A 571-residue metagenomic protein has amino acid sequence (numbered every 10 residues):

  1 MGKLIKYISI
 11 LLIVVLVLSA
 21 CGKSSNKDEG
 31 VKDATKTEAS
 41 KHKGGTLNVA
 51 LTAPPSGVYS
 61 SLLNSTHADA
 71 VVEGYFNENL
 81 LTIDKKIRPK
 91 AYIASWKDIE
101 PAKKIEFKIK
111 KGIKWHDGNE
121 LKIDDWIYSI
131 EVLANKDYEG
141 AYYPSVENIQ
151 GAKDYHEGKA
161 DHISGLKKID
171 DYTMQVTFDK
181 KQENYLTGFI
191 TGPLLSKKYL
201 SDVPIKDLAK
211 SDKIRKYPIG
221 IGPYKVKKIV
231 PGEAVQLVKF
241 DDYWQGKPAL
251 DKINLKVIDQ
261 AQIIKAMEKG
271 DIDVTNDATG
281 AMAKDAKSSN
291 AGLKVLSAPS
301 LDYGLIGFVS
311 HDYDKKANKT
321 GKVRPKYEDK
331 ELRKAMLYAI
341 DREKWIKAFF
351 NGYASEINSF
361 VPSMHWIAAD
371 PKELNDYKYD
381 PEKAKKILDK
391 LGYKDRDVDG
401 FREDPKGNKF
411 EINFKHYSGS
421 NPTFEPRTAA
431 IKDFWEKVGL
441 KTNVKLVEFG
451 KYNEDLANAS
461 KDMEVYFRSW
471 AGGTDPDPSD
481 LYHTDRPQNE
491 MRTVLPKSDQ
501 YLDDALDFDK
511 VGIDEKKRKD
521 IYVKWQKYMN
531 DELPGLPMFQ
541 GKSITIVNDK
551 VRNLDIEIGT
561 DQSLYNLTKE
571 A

Functional and structural regions predicted by a protein language model:
E38, K334, I346, K441-Y452 (+2 more regions): Extracytoplasmic/peripheral linker and loop segments enriched in polar/acidic and small residues with frequent Thr/Pro
A50-E100, E131, I219: N-terminal lobe/hinge region of extracytoplasmic solute-binding protein
S95-Y142, Q175, A266, K326-Y327: Aromatic- and charge-enriched surface segment that lines or borders ligand/interaction sites
Y143-D202: Surface-exposed binding/hinge segments that line and control ligand-binding clefts or catalytic entry sites
N184, F189-P248, K252, Q262 (+1 more regions): Gly/Pro-rich hinge or "lid" segments in bacterial periplasmic/extracellular proteins
A209-R215, F240-A286, K441: Ligand-site clamp/hinge motif
K326-D433, K524: Append "and occasionally in soluble cytosolic enzymes with long acidic Gly/Pro-rich linkers
V547-A571: Long beta-strand-rich cores associated with HINT superfamily self-processing modules
